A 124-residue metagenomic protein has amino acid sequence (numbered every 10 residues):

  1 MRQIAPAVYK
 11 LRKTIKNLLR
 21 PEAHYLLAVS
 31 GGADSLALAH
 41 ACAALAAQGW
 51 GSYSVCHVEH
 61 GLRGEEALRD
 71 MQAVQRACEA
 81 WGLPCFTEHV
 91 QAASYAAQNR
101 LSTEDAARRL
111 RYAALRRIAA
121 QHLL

Functional and structural regions predicted by a protein language model:
R2-L124: Core alpha/beta nucleotide-donor-binding catalytic domains of modification enzymes
